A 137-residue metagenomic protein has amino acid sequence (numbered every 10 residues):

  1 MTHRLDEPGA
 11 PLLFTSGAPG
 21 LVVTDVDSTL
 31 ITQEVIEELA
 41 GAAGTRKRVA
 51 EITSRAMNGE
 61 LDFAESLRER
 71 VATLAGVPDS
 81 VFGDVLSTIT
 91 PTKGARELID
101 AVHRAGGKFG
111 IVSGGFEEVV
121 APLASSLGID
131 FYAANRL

Functional and structural regions predicted by a protein language model:
M1-V26: Non-catalytic pre-domain segments flanking phosphatase-related domains
V26-D27, N58: Residue-level recognition of short loop/turn positions
T29-L30, L61: Hydrophobic "anchor" residues
I31-T32, V119: Short glycine/serine/threonine-rich phosphate/pyrophosphate-binding segments that cradle anionic phosphate groups
E34-I36, L123-A124: Short acidic, glycine/serine/threonine-rich loops at helix termini
V35-R104, K108: A metal-dependent, Asp-based hydrolase signature
A95-L127, F131-L137: Substrate-recognition element of Asp-dependent hydrolases with the DxDx(T/V) motif
